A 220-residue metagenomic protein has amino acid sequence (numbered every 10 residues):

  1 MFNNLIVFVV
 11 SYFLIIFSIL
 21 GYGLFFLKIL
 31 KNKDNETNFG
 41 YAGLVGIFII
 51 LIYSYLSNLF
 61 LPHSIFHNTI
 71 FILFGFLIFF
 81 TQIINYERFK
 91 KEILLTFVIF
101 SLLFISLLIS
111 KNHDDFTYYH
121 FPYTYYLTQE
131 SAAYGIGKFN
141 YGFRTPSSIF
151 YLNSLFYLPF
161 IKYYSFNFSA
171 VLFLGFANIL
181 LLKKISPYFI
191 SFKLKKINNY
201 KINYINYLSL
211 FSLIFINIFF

Functional and structural regions predicted by a protein language model:
M1-R88: Membrane-embedded, hydrophobic transmembrane alpha-helices
F2, N32-K33, I93, I99-F104 (+1 more regions): A short alpha-helix capping/helix-coil boundary motif
N4, F8, Y12, A42 (+3 more regions): Residue-level signature of transmembrane alpha-helical entry/exit and packing/kink sites in multi-pass membrane
F26-L27, E92-T96, P122-L127: Short hydrophobic/aromatic-rich motifs at helix boundaries and adjacent loops
I29-G46, E92-T96, K195-L210: Membrane-interfacial loop-to-transmembrane alpha-helix junctions, especially the N-terminal start
L51-Y55, N68-I84, L94-S106, N178 (+1 more regions): Hydrophobic core of alpha-helical transmembrane segments in multi-pass integral membrane proteins
H63-F71, K91-I93, D115-Y119, F166-N167: Short, aromatic-rich membrane-interface segments at the entry and exit of alpha-helical transmembrane domains
L103-F215, F220: Active-site lumenal/periplasmic loops and adjacent helix-entry segments of GT-C-fold, multi-pass membrane
